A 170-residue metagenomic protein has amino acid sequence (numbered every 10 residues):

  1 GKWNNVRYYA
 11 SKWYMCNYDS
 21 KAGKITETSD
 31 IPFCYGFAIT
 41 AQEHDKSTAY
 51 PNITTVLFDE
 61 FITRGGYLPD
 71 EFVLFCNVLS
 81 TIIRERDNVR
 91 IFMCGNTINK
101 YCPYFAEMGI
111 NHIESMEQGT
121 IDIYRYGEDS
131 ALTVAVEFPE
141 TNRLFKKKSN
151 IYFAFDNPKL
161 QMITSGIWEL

Functional and structural regions predicted by a protein language model:
G1, A38, R90-F92, L170: Intrinsic structural disorder
G1-N52: Inter-Walker segment of RecA-like/P-loop motor cores
N4-N5, N17, N52, N77 (+6 more regions): Detector for Asparagine
A41, D59-T120: Signature of the SF2 helicase/ATPase Hel1-core->accessory helical subdomain module
N52-E60: Glycine-rich, often proline-containing surface loops adjacent to acidic residues and nearby aromatics that form
S115-L170: Long, charge-rich C-terminal accessory regions
